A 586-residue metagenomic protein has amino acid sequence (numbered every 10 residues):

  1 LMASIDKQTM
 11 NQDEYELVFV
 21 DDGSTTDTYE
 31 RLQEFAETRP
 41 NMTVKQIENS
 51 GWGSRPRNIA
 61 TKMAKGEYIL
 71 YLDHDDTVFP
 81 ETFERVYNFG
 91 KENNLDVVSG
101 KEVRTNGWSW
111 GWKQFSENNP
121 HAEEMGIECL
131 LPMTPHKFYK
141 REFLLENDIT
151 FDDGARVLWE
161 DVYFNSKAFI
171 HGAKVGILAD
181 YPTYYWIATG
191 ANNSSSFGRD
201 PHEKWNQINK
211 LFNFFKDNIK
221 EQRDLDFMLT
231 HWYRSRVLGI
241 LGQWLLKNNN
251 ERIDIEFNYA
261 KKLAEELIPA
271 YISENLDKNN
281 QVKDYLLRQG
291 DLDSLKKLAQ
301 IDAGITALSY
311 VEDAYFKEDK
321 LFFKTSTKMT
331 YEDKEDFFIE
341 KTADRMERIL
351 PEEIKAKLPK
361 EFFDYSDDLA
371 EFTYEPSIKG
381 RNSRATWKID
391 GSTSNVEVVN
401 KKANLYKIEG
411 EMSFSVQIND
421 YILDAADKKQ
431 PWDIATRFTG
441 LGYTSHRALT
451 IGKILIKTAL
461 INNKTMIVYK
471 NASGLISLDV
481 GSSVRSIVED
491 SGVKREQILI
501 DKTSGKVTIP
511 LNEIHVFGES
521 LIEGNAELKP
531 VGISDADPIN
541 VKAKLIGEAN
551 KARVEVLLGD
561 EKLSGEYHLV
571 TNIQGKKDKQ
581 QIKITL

Functional and structural regions predicted by a protein language model:
L1-Q207, K320: Nucleotide-sugar donor-binding/catalytic module of glycosyltransferases that assemble extracellular/cell-envelope
I5-T9, A36, L211-I219, A264 (+1 more regions): Hydrophobic, Leu/Ile/Phe/Ala-enriched alpha-helical segments that form helix-helix packing faces
D75, V98, Y139, F151 (+8 more regions): Generic structural hydrophobic/aromatic packing signal, biased to beta-strands
I170, G239-Q243: Short glycine/serine- and small hydrophobic-enriched flexible loop segments
Y181-T189, S195-R223, V237, K247-L267: Catalytic core of nucleotide-sugar-dependent glycosyltransferases
T230-I240: Amphipathic alpha-helical repeat scaffolds of TPR domains
G242-L586: Basic, ligand-binding patches in group-transfer machinery, especially extracytoplasmic/periplasmic segments
